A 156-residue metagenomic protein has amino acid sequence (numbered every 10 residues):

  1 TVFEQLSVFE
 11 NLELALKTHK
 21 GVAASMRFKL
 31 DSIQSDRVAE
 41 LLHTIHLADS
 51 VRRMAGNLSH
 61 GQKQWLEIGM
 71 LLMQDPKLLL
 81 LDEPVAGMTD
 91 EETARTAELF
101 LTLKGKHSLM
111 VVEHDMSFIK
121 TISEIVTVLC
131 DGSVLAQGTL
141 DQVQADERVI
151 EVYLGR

Functional and structural regions predicted by a protein language model:
Q5-G21: Q-loop/switch helix immediately C-terminal to the Walker
E13, S25-S50, K77, E98: Conserved ABC ATPase "signature" region
M54-L58: Conserved ABC ATPase signature
L79-E83: Catalytic Walker B motif of ABC-type/P-loop ATPase nucleotide-binding domains
T93-G105: Helical segment within the ABC ATPase nucleotide-binding domain
I119-T121: A short, surface-exposed alpha-helical micro-motif characterized by mixed small hydrophobic and charged/polar residues
